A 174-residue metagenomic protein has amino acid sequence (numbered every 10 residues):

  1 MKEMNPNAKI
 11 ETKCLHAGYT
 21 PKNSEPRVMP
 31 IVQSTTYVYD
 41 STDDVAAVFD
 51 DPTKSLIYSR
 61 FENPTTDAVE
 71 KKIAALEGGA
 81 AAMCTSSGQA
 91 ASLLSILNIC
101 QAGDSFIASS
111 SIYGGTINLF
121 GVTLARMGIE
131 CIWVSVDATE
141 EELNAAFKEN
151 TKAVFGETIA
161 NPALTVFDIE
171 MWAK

Functional and structural regions predicted by a protein language model:
K2-N63, K71: N-terminal "arm"/small-domain region of PLP-dependent enzymes with the aminotransferase-like
E25, I73, A91, F106 (+2 more regions): Buried hydrophobic positions in well-ordered alpha/beta secondary-structure cores of metabolic enzymes
S41-L93, G115-L124: Conserved N-terminal alpha-helix of the aminotransferase class I/II PLP-enzyme fold
N98-T116, S135: Conserved PLP-anchoring active-site segment centered on the Schiff-base-forming lysine
Y113-G114, E140-E142, I159-L164: Short, small-residue-enriched loops and turns at beta-alpha junctions that line or gate enzyme active sites
V122-A138: A glycine-rich helix N-cap at a beta->alpha junction
F147-V154: Short acidic/histidine-rich motifs immediately flanking catalytic phosphotransfer sites in two-component signaling
A160-K174: Active-site core of PLP-dependent enzymes with the aminotransferase class I/II
